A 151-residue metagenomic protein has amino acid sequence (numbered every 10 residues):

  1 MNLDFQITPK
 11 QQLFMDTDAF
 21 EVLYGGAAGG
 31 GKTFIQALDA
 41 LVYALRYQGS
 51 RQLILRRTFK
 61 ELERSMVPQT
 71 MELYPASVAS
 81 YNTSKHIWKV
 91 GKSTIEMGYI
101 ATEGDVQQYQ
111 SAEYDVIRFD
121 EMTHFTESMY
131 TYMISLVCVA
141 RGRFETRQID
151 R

Functional and structural regions predicted by a protein language model:
M1-R151: Phosphate/NTP-binding elements of NTP-utilizing enzymes
